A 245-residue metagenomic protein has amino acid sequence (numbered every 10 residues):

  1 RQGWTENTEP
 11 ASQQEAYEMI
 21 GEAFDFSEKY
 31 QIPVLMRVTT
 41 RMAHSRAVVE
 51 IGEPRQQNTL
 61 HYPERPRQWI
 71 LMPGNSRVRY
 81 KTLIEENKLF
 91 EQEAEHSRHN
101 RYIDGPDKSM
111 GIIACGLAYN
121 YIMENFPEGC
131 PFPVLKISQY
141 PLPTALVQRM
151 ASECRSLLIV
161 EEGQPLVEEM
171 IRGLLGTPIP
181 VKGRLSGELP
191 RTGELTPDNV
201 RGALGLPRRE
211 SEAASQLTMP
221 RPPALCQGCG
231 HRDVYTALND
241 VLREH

Functional and structural regions predicted by a protein language model:
R1: Conserved PLP-enzyme active-site core in the AAT-like
P10-L225, G230-H231: Flexible, low-complexity linker and terminal segments
L242-H245: Short, intrinsically disordered, charge-balanced linker/junction segments flanking boundaries in proteins
